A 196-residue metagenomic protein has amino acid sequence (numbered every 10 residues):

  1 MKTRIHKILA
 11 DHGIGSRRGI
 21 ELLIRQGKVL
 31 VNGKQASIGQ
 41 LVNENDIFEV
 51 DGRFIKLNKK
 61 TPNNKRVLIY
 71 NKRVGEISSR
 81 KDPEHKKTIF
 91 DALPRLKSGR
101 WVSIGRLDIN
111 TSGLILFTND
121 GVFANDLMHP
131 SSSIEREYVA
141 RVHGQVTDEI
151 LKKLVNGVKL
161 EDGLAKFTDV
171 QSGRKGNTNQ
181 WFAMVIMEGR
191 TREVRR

Functional and structural regions predicted by a protein language model:
M1-R196: Basic, flexible Lys/Arg- and Gly-enriched helix-loop patches that mediate nucleic-acid binding at interfaces with rRNA
